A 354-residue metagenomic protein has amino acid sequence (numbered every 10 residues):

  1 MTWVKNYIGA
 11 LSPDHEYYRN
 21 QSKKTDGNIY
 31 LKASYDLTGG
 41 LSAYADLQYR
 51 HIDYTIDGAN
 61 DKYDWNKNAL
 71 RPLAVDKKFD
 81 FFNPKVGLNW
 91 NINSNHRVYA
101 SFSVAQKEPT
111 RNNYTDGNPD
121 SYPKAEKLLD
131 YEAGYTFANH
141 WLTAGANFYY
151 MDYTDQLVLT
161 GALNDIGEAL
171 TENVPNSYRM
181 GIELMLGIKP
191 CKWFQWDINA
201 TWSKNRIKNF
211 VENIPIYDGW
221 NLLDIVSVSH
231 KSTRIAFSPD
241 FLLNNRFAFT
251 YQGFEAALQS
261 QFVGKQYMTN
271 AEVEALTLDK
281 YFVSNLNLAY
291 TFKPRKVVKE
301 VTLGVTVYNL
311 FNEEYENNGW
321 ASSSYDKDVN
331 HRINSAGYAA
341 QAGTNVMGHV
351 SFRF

Functional and structural regions predicted by a protein language model:
M1, A43-L47, P84, V98-A100 (+7 more regions): Transmembrane beta-strands of outer-membrane beta-barrel proteins
M1-N91, P109, E212: Signature of Gram-negative outer-membrane beta-barrel scaffolds
I29-Y35, V86-W90, A133-N139, I182-I188 (+7 more regions): Residues on the lipid-exposed face of transmembrane beta-strands in outer-membrane beta-barrel proteins
G39, Y150-D152, E172-N270, R353: Gram-negative outer-membrane beta-barrel transporters
G40, N93-N95, W141-T143, W193-F194 (+1 more regions): Short loop/turn motifs that connect adjacent beta-strands in outer-membrane beta-barrel proteins
Y49-D53, F102-E108, N139, F148-T154 (+7 more regions): Transmembrane beta-strands of outer-membrane beta-barrel pores
N91, R97-S103, K124-K189, Q195 (+2 more regions): Membrane-embedded beta-barrel scaffold of Gram-negative outer-membrane proteins
K204-R206, F262-M268, Y290-F354: C-terminal beta-signal and adjacent terminal beta-strands/loops of Gram-negative outer-membrane beta-barrel proteins
